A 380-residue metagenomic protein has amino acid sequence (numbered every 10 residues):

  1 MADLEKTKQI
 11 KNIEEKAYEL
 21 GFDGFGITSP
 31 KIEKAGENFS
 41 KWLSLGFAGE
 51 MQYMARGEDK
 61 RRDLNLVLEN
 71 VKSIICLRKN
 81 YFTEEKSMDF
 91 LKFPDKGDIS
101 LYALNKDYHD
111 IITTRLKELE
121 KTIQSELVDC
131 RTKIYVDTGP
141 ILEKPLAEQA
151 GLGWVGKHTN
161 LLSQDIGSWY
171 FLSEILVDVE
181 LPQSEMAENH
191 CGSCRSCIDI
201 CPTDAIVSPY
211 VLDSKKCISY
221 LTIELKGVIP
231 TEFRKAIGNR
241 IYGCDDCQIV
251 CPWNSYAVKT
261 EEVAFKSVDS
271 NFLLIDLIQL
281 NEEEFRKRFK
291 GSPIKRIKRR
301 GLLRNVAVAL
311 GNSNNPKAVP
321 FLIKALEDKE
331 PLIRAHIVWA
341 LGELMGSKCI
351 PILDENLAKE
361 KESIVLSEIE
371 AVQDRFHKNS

Functional and structural regions predicted by a protein language model:
M1-H190, K359-S363: Auxiliary alpha/beta "docking" domains used to position bulky ligands
L161-M186, S214-F233, N281-E283: Short, charged low-complexity linear segments at domain edges
Q183-G192, R234-Y242: Immediate flanking context of iron-sulfur cluster ligation sites
S196-Y220, K226, R240-A264: Iron-sulfur cluster-binding cysteine motifs and their immediate structural context in ferredoxin-like electron-transfer
F233-S267, E284-K295, G301-V308: C-terminal amphipathic alpha-helical segment
E284-R288, N315-E327, G346-A358, N379-S380: Amphipathic alpha-helical scaffolding segments comprising HEAT/armadillo-like alpha-solenoid repeats
R299, K329-E330, K361-E362: Short inter-helical turns and helix N-cap capping residues of alpha-solenoid HEAT/ARM repeat scaffolds
L303-S313, R334-G346, L366-N379: Structural detector for internal amphipathic alpha-helices that build alpha-solenoid repeat scaffolds
